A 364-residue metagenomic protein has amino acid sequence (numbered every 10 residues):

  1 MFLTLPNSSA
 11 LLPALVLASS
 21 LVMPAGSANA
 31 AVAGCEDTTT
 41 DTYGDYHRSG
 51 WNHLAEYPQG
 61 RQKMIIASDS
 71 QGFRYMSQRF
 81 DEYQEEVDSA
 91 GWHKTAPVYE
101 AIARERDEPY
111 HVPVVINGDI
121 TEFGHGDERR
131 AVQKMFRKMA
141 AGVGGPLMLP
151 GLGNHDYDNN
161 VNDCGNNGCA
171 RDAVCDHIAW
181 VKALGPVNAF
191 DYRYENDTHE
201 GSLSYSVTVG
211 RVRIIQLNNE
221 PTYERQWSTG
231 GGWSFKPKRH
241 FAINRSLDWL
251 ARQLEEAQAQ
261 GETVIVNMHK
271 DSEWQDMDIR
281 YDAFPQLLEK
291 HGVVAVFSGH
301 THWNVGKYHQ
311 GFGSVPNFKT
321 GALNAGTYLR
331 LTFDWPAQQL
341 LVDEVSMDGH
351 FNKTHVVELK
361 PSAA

Functional and structural regions predicted by a protein language model:
F2-L12: Bacterial N-terminal signal peptides that target proteins for export
P13-P24: Bacterial N-terminal signal peptides
P24-A30: Sec/Tat signal peptide C-region and signal peptidase I cleavage site
A30-R129: N-terminal active-site segment of His-dependent metallophosphoesterases
G34, G44-G50, S77, Q84-E85 (+5 more regions): Extended active-site neighborhood of metal-dependent phosphoesterases/phosphodiesterases
G60-K63, E108-V114, V143-L149, V209-I214 (+3 more regions): Loop/turn elements at helix/coil->beta-strand transitions in domains of secreted/extracellular proteins
I66-S68, V114-D119, M148-N154, I265-H269 (+2 more regions): Active-site neighborhood of phospho(di)ester-bond hydrolases with catalytic His/Asp-centered motifs
S77-W92, P221-D248, R252-S298: Active-site-proximal segments of metal-dependent phosphoesterases and phosphodiesterases across multiple
